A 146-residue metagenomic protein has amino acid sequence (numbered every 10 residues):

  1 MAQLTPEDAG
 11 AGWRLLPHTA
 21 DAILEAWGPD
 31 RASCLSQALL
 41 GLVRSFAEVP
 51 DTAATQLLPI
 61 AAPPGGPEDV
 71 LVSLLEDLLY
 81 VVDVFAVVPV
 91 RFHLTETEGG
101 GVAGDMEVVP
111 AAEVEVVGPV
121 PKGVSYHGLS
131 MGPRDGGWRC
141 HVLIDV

Functional and structural regions predicted by a protein language model:
A2-V146: N-terminal intrinsically disordered, cationic/polar leader segments that include organellar targeting peptides
